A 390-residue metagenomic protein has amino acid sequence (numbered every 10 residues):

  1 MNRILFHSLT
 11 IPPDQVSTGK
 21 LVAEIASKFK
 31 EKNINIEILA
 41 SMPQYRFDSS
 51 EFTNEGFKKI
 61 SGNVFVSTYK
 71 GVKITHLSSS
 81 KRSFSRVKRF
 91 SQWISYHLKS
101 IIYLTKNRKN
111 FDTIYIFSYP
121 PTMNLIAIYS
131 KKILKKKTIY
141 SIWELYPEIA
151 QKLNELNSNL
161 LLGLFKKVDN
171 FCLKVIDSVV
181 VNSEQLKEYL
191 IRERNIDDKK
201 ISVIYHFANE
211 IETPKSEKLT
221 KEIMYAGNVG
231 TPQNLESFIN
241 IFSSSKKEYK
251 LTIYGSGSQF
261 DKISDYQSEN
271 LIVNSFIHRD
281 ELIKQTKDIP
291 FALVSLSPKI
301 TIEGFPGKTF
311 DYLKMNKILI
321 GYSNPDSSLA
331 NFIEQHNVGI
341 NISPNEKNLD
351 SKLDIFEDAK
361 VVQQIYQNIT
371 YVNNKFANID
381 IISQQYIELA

Functional and structural regions predicted by a protein language model:
M1-G62, N240-K246: N-terminal subdomain of nucleotide-sugar transferases
M42, Q185, I204-F207: Carbohydrate-associated surface elements
T105, T122-L125, Y129-I133, N159-V179: Membrane-proximal helix-turn-helix segments that form the acceptor-binding/catalytic region of lipid-linked
K166, N170-K200, A330, Y386: A short, active-site helix/loop in glycosyltransferases that binds the activated sugar's phosphate group
S216-Q233, I239-S243, L251-T252: Conserved donor-binding/catalytic core segment of Leloir-type glycosyltransferases
Q233, H278-K287, A292-L313, L319-N331: Nucleotide-sugar-dependent
F260-I283: Nucleotide-activated donor-binding/catalytic signature segment of Leloir-type glycosyltransferases, i.e., the conserved
P344-S351, E357-A390: A charged, aromatic-enriched C-terminal amphipathic alpha-helix characteristic of glycosyltransferases across folds
